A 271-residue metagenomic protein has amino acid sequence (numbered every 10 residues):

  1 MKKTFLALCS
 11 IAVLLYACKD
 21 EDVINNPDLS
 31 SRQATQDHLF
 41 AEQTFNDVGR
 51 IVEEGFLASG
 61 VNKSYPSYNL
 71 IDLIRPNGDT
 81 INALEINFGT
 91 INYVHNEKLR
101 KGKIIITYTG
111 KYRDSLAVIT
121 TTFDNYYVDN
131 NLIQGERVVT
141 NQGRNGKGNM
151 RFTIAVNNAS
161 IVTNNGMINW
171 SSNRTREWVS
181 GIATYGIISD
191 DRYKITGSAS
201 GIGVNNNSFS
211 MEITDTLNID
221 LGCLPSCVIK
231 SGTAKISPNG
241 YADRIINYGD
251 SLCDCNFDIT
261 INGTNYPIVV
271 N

Functional and structural regions predicted by a protein language model:
M1-T4: Positively charged n-region of N-terminal signal peptides that target proteins for export
L6-S10: Sec-dependent N-terminal signal peptides
L14-A17: C-terminal motif of bacterial Sec signal peptides marking the signal peptidase cleavage site
K19-N271: Low-complexity, intrinsically disordered segments exposed to solvent
